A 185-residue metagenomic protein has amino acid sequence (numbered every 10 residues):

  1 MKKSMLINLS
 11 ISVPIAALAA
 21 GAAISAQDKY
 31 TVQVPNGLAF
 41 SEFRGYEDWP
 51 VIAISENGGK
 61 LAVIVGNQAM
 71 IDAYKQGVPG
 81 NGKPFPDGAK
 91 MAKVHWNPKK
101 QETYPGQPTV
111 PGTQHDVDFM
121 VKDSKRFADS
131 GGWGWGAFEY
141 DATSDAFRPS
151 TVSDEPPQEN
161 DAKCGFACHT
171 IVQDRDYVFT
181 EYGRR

Functional and structural regions predicted by a protein language model:
M1-V13: Bacterial N-terminal signal peptides that target proteins for export
I15-I24: C-terminal segment of classical bacterial N-terminal signal peptides
K29-G58, G82-R185: Sequence context surrounding c-type heme c attachment/ligation sites in exported
V63-N81, E102-P105: N-terminal post-signal-peptidase region of extra-cytosolic proteins
